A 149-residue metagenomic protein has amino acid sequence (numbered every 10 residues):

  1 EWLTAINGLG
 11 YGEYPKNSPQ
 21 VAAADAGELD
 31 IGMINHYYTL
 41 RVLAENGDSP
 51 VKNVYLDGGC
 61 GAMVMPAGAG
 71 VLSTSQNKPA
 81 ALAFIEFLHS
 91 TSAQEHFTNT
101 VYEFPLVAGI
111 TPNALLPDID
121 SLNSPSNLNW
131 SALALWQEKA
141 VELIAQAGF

Functional and structural regions predicted by a protein language model:
E1-L56: Ligand-binding pocket segment of bilobal, Venus flytrap-like solute-binding proteins
N7-Y11, D25, L29, A44 (+4 more regions): Sec-exported extracytoplasmic/periplasmic mature domains
E13-N17, G32, G61, T74-A81 (+2 more regions): Solvent-exposed, acidic/flexible segments
K16-A26, G61, E103-L106, E138-F149: Short secondary-structure transition/capping segments
P19, A23, E28, Y38 (+6 more regions): Extracytoplasmic/secreted proteins, especially bacterial periplasmic and envelope-associated proteins
S49-M63, L72-T74: Short beta-strand->loop
A67-N127: Mature extracytoplasmic/periplasmic domains
A114-F149: Extracellular/periplasmic bilobal clamshell ligand-binding domains
